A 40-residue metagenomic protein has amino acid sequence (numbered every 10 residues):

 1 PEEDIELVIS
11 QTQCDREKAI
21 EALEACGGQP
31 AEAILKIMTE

Functional and structural regions predicted by a protein language model:
P1-E40: Short, amphipathic alpha-helical interaction segments embedded in low-complexity terminal/linker regions of eukaryotic
